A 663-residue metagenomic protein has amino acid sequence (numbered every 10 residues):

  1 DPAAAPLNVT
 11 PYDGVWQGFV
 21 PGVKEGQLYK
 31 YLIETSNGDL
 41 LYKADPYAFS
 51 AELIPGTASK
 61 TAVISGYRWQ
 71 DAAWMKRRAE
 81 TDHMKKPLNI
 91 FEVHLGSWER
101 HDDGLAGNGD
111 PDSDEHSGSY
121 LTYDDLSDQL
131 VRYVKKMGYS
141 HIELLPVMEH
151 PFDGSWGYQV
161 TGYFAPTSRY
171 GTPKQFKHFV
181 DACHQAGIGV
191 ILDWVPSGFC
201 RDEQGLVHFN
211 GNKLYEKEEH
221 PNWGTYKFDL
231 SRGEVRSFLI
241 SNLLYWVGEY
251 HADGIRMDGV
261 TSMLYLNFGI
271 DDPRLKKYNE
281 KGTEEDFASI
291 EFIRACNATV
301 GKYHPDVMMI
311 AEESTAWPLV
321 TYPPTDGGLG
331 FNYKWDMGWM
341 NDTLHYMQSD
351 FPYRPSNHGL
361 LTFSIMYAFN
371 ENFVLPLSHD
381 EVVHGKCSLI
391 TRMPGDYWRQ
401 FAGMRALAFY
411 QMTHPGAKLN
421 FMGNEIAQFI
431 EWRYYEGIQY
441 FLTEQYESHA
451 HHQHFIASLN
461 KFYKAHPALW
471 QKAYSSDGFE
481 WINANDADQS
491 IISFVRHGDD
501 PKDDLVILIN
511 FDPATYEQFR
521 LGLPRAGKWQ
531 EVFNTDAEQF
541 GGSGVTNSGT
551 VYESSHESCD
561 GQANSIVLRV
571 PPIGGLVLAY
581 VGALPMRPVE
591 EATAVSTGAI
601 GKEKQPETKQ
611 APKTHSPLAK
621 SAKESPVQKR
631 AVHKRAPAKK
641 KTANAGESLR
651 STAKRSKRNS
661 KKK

Functional and structural regions predicted by a protein language model:
D1-L88, A106-S113, D124-V134, G138 (+3 more regions): Carbohydrate-interacting/catalytic domains
G22, H94-E99, M148, T167 (+6 more regions): Short, flexible loop/turn elements at secondary-structure junctions
P55, H251-D253, F268-E436, K464-D536 (+1 more regions): Conserved alpha/beta catalytic core and glycan-binding cleft of carbohydrate-active enzymes
W69, A73-R77, D125-D128, S237-N242 (+2 more regions): A Trp-anchored, charged/polar loop motif used as the substrate-binding/catalytic surface of acyl/ester-handling
M75-K85, H94-E284, R655-R658: Substrate-binding/active-site clefts of carbohydrate-active enzymes
V134, V180, V247, N297-G301 (+2 more regions): N-terminal cationic-hydrophobic initiation segments that often serve targeting/anchoring roles
Y163, T167-G171, L230, K281-E285 (+3 more regions): Short, contiguous acidic/charged loop-to-helix segments that flank catalytic cores in large enzymes
